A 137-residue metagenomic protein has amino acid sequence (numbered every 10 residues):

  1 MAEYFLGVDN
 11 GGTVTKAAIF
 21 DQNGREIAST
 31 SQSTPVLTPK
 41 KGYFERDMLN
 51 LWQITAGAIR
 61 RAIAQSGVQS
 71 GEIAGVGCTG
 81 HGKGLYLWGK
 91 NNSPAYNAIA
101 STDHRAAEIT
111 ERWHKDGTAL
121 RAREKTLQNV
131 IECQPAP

Functional and structural regions predicted by a protein language model:
A2: Conserved N-terminal phosphate-binding loop of PLP-dependent enzymes in the Aspartate aminotransferase
F5, N10-L49, S93-S101: Short glycine-rich, Thr/Ser-proximal phosphate-binding strand/loop in the N-terminal lobe of ATP-dependent enzymes
S31-G71, E108: N-terminal phosphate-binding loop and adjacent alpha-helix
R60-P137: Glycine-rich phosphate-binding/catalytic subdomain of phosphoryl-transfer and nucleotide/sugar-phosphate-processing
